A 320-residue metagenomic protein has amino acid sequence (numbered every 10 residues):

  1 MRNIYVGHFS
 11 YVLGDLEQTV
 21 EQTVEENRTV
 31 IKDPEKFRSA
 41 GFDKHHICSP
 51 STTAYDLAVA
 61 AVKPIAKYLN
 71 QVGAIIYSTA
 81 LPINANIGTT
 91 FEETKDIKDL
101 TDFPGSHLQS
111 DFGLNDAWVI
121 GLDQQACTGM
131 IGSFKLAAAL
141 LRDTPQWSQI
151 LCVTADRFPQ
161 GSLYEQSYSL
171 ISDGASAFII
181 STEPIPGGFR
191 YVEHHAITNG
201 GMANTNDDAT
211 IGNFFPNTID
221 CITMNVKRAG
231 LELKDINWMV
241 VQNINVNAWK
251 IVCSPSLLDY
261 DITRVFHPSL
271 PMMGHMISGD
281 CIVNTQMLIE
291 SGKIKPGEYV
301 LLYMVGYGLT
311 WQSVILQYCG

Functional and structural regions predicted by a protein language model:
M1-S51, Y164-M224, V305, V314-G320: Condensing-enzyme catalytic core mediating Claisen C-C bond formation in acyl metabolism
Y5-G7, G73-I76, Q149-L151, N237 (+1 more regions): Conserved beta-strand elements of the Class I
T29-P34, D99-G113, P145-D156, E193 (+1 more regions): Acidic-glycine-rich active-site phosphate/pyrophosphate-binding loop
Y55, V59, T89-D102, N115 (+2 more regions): Claisen-condensing/thiolase-fold acyl-transfer catalytic domains that form or cleave C-C bonds in fatty acid
A58-A74, T218-N237, S256, L288-K293: Phosphate/pyrophosphate-binding loops at sites that engage ATP/ADP/AMP, CoA/4′-phosphopantetheine, polyphosphate
L69-K95: Membrane helical hairpin/interfacial module
S78-I83, Q124-T128, T154-P159, M304-L309: Acidic, glycine-rich active-site loops and adjacent beta-strand->loop/helix elements that engage anionic groups
G132-A139, C152-A175, D220: Active-site glycine-rich loop that binds ribose-phosphate moieties when present
